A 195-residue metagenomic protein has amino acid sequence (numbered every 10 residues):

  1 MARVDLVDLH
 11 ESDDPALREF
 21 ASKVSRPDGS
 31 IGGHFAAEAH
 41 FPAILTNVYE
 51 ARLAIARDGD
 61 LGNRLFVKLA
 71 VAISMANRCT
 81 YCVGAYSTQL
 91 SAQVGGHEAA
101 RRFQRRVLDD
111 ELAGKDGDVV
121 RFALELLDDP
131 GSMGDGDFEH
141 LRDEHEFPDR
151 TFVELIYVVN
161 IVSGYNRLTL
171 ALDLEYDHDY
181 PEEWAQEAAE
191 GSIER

Functional and structural regions predicted by a protein language model:
M1-R195: Hydrophobic alpha-helical segments
